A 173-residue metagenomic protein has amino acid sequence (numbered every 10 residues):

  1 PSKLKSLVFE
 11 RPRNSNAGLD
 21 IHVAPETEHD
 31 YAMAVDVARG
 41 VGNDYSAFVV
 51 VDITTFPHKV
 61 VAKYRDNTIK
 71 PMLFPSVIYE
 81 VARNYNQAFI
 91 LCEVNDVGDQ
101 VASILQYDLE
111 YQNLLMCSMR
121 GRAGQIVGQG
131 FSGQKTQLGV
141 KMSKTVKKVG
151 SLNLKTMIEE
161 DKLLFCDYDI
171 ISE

Functional and structural regions predicted by a protein language model:
P1-M119, Q129, K144, K148 (+2 more regions): RNase H-like, metal-dependent nuclease domains and their acidic two-metal-ion catalytic environment used
R122-A123: C-terminal accessory subdomain/extension
I126-L138, E173: Surface-exposed intrinsically disordered loops and tails
K135-L138, M142, L152: Domain-level recognition of nuclease-like catalytic cores that cleave nucleotide substrates
